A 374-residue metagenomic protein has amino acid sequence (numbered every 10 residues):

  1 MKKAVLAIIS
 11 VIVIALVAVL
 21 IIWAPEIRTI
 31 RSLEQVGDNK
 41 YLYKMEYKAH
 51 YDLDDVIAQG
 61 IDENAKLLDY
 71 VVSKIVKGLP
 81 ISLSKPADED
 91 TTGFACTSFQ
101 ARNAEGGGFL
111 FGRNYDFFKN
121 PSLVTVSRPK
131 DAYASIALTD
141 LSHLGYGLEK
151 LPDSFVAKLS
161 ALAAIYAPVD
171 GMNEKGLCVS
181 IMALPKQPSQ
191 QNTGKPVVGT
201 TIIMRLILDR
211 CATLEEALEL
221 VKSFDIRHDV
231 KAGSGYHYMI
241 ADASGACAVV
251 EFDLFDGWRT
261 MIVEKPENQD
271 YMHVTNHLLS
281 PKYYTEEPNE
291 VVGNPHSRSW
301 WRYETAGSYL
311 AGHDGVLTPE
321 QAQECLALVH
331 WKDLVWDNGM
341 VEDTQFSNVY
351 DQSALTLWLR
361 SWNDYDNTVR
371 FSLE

Functional and structural regions predicted by a protein language model:
M1-K2: N-terminal hydrophobic targeting signals that begin at the initiator methionine
V5-A212, I226-R227, A311-E374: N-terminal mature-domain region immediately after signal-peptide cleavage in secreted/organellar precursors
S135-G145, I165, Y271-G293: A recognition module on extended beta-rich or small alphabeta surfaces enriched in W/G with H and D/E
R205-L208, L218-V221, G307: Non-transmembrane alpha-helical segments in soluble domains of secreted/periplasmic/extracellular proteins
E219-A232, Y238: Secretory/export targeting leaders with adjacent low-complexity proregions
A232-T285: Extended amphipathic alpha-helical segments with heptad-repeat/coiled-coil character used for oligomerization, fusion
E287-A322: Long, charge-rich alpha-helical interaction segments
